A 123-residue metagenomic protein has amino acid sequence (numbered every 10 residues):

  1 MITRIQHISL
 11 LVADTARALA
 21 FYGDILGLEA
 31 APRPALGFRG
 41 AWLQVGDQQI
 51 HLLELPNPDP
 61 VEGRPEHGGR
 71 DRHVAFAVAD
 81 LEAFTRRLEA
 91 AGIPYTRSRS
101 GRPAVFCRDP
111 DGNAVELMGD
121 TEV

Functional and structural regions predicted by a protein language model:
M1-R17, D71-F76, T121-V123: N-terminal beta-strand motif that seeds the catalytic metal site of vicinal oxygen chelate
L11-I50: Core segments of cupin and vicinal oxygen chelate
L36-R39, R70, S100-P103: Short acidic/glycine-enriched loop/turn segments that link adjacent beta-strands
A41-W42, R64-E66, T96-R97: Short secondary-structure boundary/capping segments
P58-G63: A short, acidic/glycine-rich surface segment
E66-E89: Mid-chain, well-packed structural core segment of small domains
T85-V123: Vicinal oxygen chelate
